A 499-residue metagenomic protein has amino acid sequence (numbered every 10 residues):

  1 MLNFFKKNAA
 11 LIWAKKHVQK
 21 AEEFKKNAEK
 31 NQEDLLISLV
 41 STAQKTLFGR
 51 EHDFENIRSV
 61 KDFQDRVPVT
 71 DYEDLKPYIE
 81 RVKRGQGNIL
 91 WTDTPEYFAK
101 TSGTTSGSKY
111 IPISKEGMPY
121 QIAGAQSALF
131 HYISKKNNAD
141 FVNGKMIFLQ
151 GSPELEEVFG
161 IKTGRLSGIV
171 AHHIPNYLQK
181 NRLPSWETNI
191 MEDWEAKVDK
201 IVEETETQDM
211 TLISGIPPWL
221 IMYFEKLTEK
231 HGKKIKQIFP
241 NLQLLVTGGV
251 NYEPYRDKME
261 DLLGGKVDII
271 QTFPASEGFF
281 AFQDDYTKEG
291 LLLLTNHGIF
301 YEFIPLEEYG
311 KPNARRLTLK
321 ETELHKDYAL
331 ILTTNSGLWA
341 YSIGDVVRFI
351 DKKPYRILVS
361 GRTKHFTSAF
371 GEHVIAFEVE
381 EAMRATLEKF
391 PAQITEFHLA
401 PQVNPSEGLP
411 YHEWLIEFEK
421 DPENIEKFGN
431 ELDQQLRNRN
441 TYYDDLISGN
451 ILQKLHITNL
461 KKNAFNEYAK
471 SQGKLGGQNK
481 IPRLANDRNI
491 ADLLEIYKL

Functional and structural regions predicted by a protein language model:
M1-E55, F63-T70, Y78-R81, G85 (+1 more regions): Active-site glycine/GP-rich loop and adjacent strand/helix microenvironment that borders small-molecule binding pockets
I37, Y120, T163-R165: Replace "small metal-dependent catalytic modules" with "small catalytic or cofactor-binding modules
K83-A99: Conserved pre-ATP/AMP-binding loop-to-beta segment of ANL
G87-N88, G107-G117, Q237, L244: Non-catalytic, beta-rich accessory domains that mediate macromolecular interactions or localization
F98-P112, I457: Conserved adenylation A10 loop of the ANL superfamily
I113-K135: Conserved structural elements of the adenylate-forming
H131-N176: Conserved AMP-binding loop of ANL adenylate-forming enzymes
